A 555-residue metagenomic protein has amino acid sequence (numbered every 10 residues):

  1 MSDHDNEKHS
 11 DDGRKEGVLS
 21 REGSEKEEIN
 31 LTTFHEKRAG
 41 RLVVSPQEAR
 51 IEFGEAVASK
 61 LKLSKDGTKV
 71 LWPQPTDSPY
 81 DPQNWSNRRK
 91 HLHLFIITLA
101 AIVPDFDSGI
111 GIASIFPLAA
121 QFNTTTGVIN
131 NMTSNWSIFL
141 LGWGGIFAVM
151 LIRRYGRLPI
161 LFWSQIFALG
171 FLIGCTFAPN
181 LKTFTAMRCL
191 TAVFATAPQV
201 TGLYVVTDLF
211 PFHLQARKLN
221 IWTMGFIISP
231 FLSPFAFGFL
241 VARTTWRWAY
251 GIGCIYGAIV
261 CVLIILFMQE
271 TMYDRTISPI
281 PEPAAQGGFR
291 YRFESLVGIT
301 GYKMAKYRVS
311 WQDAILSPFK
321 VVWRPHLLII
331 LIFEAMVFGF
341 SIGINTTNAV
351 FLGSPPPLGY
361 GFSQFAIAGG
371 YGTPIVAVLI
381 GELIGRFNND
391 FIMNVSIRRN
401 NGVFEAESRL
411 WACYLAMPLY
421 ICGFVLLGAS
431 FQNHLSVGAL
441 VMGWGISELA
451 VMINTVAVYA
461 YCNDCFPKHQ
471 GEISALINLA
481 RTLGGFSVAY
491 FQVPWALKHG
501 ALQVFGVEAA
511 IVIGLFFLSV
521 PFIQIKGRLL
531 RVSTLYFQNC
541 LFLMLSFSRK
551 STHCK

Functional and structural regions predicted by a protein language model:
M1-R89, M268-A314, M393-A406, L529-K555: Intrinsically disordered, low-complexity terminal tails of fungal membrane proteins
R89-T126, P198, I344-V350: Extracytoplasmic
K90-S108, W323, L327-S341, G445-I446: Pair of pore-lining "gating" transmembrane helices in MFS-fold secondary transporters
D105, N135-I138, G142, V149 (+7 more regions): C-terminal transmembrane bundle
D107, F122-N123, G144, Y155-G156 (+4 more regions): Helix-breaking motifs and short loop linkers at transmembrane-helix boundaries and internal kinks in secondary membrane
W143-L181: Conserved MFS/SLC helix-loop-helix module at the cytosolic interface between two early adjacent transmembrane helices
M187-F226: Cytoplasmic helix-loop-helix junction between adjacent transmembrane helices in 12-TM secondary transporters
F226-R275: Helix-loop-helix hairpin linking two adjacent transmembrane segments in secondary transporters
